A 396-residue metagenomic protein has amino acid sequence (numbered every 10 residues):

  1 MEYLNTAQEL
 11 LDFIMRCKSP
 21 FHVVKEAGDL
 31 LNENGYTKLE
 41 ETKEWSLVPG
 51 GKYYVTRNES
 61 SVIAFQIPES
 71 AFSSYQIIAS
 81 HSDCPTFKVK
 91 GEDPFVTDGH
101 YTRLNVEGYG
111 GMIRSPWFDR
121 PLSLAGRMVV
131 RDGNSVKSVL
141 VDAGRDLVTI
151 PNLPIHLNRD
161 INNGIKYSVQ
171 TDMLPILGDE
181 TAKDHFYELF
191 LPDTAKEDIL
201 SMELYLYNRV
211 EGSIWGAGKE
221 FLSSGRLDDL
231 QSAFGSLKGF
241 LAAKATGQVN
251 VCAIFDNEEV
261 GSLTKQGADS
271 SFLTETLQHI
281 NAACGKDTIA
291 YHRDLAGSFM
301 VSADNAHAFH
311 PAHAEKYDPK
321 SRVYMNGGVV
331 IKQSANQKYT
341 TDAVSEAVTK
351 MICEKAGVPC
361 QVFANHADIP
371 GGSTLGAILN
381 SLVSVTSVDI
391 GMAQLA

Functional and structural regions predicted by a protein language model:
M1-A396: N-terminal hydrophobic/helix-forming segments and targeting peptides
